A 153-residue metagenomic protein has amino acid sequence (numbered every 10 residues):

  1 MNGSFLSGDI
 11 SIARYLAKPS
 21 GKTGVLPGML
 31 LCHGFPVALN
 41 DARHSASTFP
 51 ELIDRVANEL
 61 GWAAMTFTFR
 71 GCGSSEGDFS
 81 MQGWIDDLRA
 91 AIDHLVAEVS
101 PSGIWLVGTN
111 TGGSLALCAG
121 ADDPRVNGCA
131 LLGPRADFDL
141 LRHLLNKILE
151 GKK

Functional and structural regions predicted by a protein language model:
M1-T23: N-terminal cap/lid segment of alpha/beta-hydrolase-fold proteins
I12, W105, G120-K153: The alpha/beta-hydrolase serine catalytic core
G21-E59: Short, surface-exposed "cap/lid" segments of acyl-processing enzymes
F67-M81: Glycine-rich "HGGG/HGxG" loop immediately N-terminal to the catalytic nucleophile of the alpha/beta-hydrolase
D78-V99: Alpha/beta-hydrolase active-site loop
V99-N110: Alpha/beta-hydrolase fold nucleophile elbow
G108-C118: Glycine-rich nucleophile elbow surrounding the catalytic serine of serine-hydrolase chemistry
